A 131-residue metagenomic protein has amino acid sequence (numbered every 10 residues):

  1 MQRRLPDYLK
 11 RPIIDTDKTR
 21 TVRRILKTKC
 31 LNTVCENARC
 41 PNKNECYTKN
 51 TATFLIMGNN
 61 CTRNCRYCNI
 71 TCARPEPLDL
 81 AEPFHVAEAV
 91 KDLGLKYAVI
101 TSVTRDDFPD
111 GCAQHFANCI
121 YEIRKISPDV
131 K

Functional and structural regions predicted by a protein language model:
M1-R63: Flexible, acidic/Gly-rich N-terminal and inter-domain linker regions that tether and position cofactor-handling modules
T48-K131: Conserved Radical SAM active-site core
